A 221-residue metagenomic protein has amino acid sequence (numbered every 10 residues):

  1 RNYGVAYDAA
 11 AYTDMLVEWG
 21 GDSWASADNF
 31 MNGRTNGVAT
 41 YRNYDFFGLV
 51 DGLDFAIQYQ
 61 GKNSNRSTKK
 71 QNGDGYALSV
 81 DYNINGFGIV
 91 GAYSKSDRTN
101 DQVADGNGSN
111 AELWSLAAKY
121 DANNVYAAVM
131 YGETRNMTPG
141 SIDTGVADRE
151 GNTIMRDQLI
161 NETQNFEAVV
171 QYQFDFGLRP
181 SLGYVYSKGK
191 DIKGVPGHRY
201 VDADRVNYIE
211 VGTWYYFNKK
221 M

Functional and structural regions predicted by a protein language model:
R1-K62, N72-D74, V80-G88: Outer membrane beta-barrel
F46-L53, G177, F217-M221: Short loop/turn motifs that connect adjacent beta-strands in outer-membrane beta-barrel proteins
Q71, Y76-Y216: Detector for outer-membrane/organellar transmembrane beta-barrel domains, recognizing the amphipathic beta-strand
